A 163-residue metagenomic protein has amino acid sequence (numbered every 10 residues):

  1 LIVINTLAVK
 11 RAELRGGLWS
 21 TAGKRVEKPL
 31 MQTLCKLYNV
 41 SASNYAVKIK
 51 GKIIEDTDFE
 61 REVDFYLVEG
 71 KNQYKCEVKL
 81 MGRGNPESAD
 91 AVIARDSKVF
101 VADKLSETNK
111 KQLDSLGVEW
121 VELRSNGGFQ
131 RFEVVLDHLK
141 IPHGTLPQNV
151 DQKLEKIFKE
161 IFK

Functional and structural regions predicted by a protein language model:
L1-Q32: Interdomain/boundary linker segments immediately adjacent to catalytic/signaling cores
G23, L30, I53-R61, K75 (+1 more regions): Conserved mixed alpha/beta catalytic, RNA-binding, or beta-rich assembly cores of soluble enzyme, regulatory
K28-S43, L113: Conserved long hydrophobic alpha-helices within structured protein cores
L37-F59, D64-V68: A short acidic/basic microdomain associated with nuclease active sites
V40, G82, N126-G127: Short loop/turn segments at secondary-structure transitions that flank enzyme active sites
V63-S88, K98-F100: Conserved catalytic cores of phosphodiester-cleaving nucleases, focusing on short active-site segments
A91-V92: Low-complexity, glycine/alanine/valine/leucine- and proline-rich hydrophobic stretches
R95-K163: Charged, structured surface patches that assemble and position nucleic-acid processing machinery
